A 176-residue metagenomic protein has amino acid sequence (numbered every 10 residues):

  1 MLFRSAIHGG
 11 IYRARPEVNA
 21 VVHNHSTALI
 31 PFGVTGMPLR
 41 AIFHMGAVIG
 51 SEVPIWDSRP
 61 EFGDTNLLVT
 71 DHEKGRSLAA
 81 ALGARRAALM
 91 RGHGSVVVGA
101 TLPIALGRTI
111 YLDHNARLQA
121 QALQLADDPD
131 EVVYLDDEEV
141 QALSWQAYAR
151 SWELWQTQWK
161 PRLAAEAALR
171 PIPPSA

Functional and structural regions predicted by a protein language model:
M1-A176: Glycine-rich flexible loops
